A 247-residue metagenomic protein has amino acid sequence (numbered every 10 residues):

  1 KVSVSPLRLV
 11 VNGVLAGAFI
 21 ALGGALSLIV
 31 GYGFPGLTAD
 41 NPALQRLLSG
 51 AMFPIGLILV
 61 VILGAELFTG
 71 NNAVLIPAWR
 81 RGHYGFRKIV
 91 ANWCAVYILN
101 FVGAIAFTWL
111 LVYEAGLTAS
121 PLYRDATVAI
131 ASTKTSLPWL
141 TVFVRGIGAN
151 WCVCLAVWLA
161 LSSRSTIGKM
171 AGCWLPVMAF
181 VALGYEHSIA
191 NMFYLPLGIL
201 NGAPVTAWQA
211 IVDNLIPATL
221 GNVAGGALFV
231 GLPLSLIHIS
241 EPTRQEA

Functional and structural regions predicted by a protein language model:
K1-N12, L37, H83-R87: Cytosolic juxtamembrane amphipathic/interface segments immediately preceding and feeding into a transmembrane helix
G13, A21-A25, I58-Y113, V142-I147 (+2 more regions): A structural feature that tracks compact, well-ordered secondary-structure segments with a strong bias toward
A18-Y32: Alpha-helical transmembrane segments of multi-pass membrane proteins
L37-L48: Interfacial loop-to-helix junctions that mark the boundaries of transmembrane helices in multi-pass membrane
R46-G56: Alpha-helical transmembrane segments
E114-W139: Membrane-interface interhelical connector segments
L161-A179: Internal alpha-helical transmembrane segments of multi-pass membrane proteins
H238-A247: Single conserved hydrophobic/aromatic residue that forms the stacking wall/gate of nucleotide- or nucleobase-binding
